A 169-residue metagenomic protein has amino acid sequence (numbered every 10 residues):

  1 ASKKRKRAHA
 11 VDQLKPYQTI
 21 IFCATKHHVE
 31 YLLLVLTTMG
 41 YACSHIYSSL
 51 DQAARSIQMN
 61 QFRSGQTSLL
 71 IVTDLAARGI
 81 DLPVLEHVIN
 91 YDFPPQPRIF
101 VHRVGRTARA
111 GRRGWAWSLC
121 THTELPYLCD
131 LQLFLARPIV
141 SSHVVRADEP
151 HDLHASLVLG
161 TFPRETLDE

Functional and structural regions predicted by a protein language model:
R5, R112-E169: Arginine-glycine-biased low-complexity disordered regions
H9, H27-H28, H45, H87 (+4 more regions): Histidine (H) residue identity feature
H9-L34, M39, I46: Conserved strand-helix element at the start of the C-terminal RecA-like helicase core
Q18-T25, N60-Q66, V88-P97, L153-D168: Phosphate-binding glycine-rich loops and adjacent basic patches that engage nucleotide phosphates, nucleic-acid
M39-D130: Conserved RecA-like helicase motor core of SF1/SF2 enzymes
